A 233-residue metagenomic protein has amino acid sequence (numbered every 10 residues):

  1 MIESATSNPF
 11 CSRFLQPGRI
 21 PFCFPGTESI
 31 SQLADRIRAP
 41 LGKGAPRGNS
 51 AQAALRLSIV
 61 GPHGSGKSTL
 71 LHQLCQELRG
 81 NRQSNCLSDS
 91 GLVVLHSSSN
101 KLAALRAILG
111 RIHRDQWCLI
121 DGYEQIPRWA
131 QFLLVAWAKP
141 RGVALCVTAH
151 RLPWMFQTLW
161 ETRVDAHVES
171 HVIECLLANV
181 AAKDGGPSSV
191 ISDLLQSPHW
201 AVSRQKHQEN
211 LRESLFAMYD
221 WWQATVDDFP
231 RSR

Functional and structural regions predicted by a protein language model:
M1-A53, A217-R233: A short, basic N-terminal segment
A51-H72: Walker A/P-loop nucleotide-binding motif
H72-R79: A conserved segment at the C-terminal end of the G1
N81-H113: AAA+/P-loop NTPase substrate/partner-engagement loops
S98, I108-W137, A144, T148-R151: Conserved P-loop NTPase "ATPase switch" module shared by AAA+ and STAND
L152-V164: Short regulatory helix/loop adjacent to the ATP-binding pocket of P-loop NTPases
D165-S197: Conserved small helical "lid"/interfacial subdomain of P-loop NTPases
S192-R233: Amphipathic alpha-helical "lid/sensor" segments that cap RecA-like P-loop NTPase cores
